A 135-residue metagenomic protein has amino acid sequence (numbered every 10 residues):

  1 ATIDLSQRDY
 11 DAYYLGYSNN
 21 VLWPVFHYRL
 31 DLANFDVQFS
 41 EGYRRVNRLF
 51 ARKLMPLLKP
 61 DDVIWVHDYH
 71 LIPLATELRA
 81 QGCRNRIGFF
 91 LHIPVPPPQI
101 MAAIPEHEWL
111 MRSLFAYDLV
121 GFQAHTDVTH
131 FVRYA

Functional and structural regions predicted by a protein language model:
A1-A135: Catalytic cores of carbohydrate-active enzymes across secretory and cytosolic contexts
